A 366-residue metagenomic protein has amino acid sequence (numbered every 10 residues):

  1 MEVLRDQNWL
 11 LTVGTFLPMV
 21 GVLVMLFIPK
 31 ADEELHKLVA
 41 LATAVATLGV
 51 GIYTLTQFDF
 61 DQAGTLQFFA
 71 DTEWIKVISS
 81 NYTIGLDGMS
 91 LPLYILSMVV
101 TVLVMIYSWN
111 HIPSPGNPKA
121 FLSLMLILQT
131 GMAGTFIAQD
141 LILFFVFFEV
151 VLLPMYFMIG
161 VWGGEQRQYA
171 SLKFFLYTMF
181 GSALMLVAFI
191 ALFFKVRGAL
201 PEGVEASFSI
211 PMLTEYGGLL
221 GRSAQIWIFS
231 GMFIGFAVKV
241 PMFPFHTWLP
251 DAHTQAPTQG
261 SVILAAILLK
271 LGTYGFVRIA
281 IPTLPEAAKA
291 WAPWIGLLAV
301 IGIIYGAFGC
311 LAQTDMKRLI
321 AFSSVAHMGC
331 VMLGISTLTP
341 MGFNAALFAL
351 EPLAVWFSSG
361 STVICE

Functional and structural regions predicted by a protein language model:
M1-L10, I28-W109, P113-S123, E202-G217: Transmembrane helix-loop-helix hairpins at membrane boundaries of multipass inner-membrane proteins
L4, F58-N81, A183-H246, F276-W294 (+3 more regions): Juxtamembrane/interfacial segments at transmembrane-helix boundaries in multi-pass membrane proteins
D6-L17, G88-S97, I142-P154, Q225-V238 (+2 more regions): Structural signature of hydrophobic alpha-helical transmembrane segments
T12-F27, A42-T54, Y94-N110, L128-T130 (+5 more regions): Central hydrophobic cores of alpha-helical transmembrane segments in multi-pass inner-membrane proteins across all
V22-E33, V102-S114, F157-Q166, V240-T254 (+2 more regions): C-terminal ends of transmembrane helices
A31-E34, A120, L124-I127, G131-A224 (+1 more regions): Alpha-helical multi-pass transmembrane bundles of energy-transducing inner-membrane proteins
L35-L38, A170-K173, A256-A266: Membrane-interface alpha-helices at helix entry/exit sites of multi-pass transporters
Q67, K173, E215, T247-Q255 (+1 more regions): Short amphipathic alpha-helical coupling elements at transmembrane boundaries
